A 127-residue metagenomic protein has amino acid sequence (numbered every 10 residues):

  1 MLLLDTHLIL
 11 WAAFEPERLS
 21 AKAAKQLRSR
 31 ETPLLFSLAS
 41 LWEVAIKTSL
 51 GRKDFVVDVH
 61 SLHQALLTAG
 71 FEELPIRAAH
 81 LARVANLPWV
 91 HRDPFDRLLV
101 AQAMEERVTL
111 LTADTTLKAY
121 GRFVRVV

Functional and structural regions predicted by a protein language model:
M1-F36, L50-Q64, T68, E106 (+2 more regions): Short, well-structured N-terminal submotif of metal-dependent ribonuclease cores
T6-H7, V44, V84, A103: Generic structural signal for small/hydrophobic residues in well-ordered secondary structure, especially within
L38-E43, A78: Short, conserved active-site loops that position catalytic residues or coordinate cofactors/metal ions across diverse
E43, R83-N86, A119-Y120: Phosphate- and divalent-cation-binding pockets in alpha/beta enzyme and binding domains that engage nucleotide-derived
D54-H60, T68-T115, V127: Active-site neighborhoods of divalent-metal-dependent phosphate/nucleic-acid chemistry enzymes
